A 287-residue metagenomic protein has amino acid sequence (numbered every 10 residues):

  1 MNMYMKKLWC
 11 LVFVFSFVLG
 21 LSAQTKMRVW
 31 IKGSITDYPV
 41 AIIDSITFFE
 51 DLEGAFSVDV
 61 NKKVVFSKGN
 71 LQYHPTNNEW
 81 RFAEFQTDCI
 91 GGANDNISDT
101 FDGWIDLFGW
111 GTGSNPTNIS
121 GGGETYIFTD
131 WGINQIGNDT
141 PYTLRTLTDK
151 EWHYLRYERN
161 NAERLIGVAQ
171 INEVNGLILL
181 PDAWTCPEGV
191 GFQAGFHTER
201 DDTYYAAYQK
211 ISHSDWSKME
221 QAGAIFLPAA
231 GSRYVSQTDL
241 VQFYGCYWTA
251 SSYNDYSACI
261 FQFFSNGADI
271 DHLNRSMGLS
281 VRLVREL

Functional and structural regions predicted by a protein language model:
M1-K6: N-terminal secretory signal peptides that target proteins for export/translocation
L8-F17: Sec-dependent N-terminal signal peptides
L21-T25: Boundary at the C-terminal end of the N-terminal hydrophobic targeting segment
K26-K32, V58: A short beta-strand micro-motif
M27-V29, I46, L71: Hydrophobic beta-strand residues in large extracellular and virion-surface proteins
I35-D37: Short linear proline/tyrosine/threonine-rich motifs used for host-factor recruitment and membrane trafficking/assembly
P39-F49: Structured surface patches comprising rigid loops and adjacent beta-strands/short helices at the edges of well-ordered
D51-L287: Conserved positions within compact, well-structured domain cores
